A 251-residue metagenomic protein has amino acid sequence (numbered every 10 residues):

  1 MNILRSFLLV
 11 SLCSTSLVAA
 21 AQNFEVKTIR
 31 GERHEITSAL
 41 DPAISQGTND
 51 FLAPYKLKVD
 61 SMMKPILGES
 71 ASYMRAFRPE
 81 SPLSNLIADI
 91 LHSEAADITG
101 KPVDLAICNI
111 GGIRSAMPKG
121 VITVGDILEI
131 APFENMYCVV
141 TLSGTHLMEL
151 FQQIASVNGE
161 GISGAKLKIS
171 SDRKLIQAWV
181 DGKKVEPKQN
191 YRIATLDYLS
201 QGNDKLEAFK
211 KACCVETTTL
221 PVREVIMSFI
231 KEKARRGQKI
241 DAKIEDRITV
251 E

Functional and structural regions predicted by a protein language model:
M1-L8: Bacterial N-terminal signal peptides that target proteins for export
S14-V18: N-terminal signal peptide c-region/cleavage motif recognized by signal peptidases
N23-T37, Q46, S81, N85-A88 (+1 more regions): Feature captures C-terminal
R30-M62: N-terminal targeting signals for Sec/Tat export/insertion, comprising classic cleavable signal peptides
T48-N49, K64, R78, N85: N-terminal secretory signal peptides
S61-R78, L206-A212: Acidic/histidine-rich, surface-exposed loop or edge segments in extracytoplasmic proteins
